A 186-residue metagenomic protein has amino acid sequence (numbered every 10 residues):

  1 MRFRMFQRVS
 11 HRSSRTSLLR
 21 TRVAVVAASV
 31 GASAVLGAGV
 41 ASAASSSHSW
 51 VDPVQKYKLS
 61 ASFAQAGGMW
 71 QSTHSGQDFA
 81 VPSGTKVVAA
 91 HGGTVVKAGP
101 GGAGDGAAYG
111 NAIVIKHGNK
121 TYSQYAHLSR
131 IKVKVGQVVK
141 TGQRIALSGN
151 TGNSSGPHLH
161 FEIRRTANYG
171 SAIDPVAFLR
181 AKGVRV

Functional and structural regions predicted by a protein language model:
R2-Y109: Surface-exposed, glycine-biased beta-strand/turn segments
K56, G76, A112, Y122 (+1 more regions): A residue-level signal for beta-strand positions that form part of recognition/binding surfaces within mature
A61, Y125-L128, I173-A177: Short amphipathic beta-strand/extended segments with alternating polar/hydrophobic composition
M69, N111-Q124: Short, basic/aromatic beta-hairpin or loop at an interaction surface
H74, H127, H158-E162: Histidine-centered divalent metal-coordination motifs
A80-P82, V88-A89, A98-G99, G118-G142 (+1 more regions): Short histidine-centered loop motifs in beta-beta connectors
I113, V138-V186: Conserved, short, structured surface segments that act as functional micro-motifs
